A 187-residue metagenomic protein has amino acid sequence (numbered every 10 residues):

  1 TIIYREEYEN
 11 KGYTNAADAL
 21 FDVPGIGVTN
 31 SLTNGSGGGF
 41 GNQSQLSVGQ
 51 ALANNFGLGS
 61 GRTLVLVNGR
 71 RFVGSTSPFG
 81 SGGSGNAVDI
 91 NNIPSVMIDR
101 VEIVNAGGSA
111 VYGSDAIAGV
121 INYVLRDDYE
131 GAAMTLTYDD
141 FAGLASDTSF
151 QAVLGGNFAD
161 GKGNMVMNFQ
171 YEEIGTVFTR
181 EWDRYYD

Functional and structural regions predicted by a protein language model:
T1-T14, D18-F21, Q43, A53-L58 (+3 more regions): Short, polar/charged loop or turn motifs at beta-strand boundaries
Y8, L20, V101, I121-Y123 (+2 more regions): Non-catalytic regulatory/gating segments with a bias toward low-complexity or hydrophobic composition
F21-G74: Extracytoplasmic beta-strand/coil segments of soluble accessory domains associated with Gram-negative outer-membrane
A53, R70-N105: Short acidic/polar hinge/loop motifs at secondary-structure boundaries that mediate gating or recognition
A53-N54, D89-N91, D115-L136, F150: N-terminal periplasmic accessory domains that precede and gate Gram-negative outer-membrane beta-barrel machines
T63, D128-A132, G161-M165: Outer-envelope beta-barrel architecture signal
E102, Y129-G156, M167: Short strand-turn segments of transmembrane beta-barrel domains in outer membranes, especially the first one or two
G107, D127, Y138-A142, F158-D160 (+1 more regions): Transmembrane beta-strands of outer-membrane beta-barrel pores
